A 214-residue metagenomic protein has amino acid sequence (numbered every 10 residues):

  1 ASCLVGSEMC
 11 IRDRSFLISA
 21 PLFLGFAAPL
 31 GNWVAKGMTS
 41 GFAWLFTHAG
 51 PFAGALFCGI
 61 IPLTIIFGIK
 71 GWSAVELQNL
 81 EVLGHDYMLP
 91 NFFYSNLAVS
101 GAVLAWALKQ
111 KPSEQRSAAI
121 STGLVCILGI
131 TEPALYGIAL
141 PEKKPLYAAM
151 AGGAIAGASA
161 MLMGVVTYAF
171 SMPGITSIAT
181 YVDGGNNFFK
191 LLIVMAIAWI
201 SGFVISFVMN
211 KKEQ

Functional and structural regions predicted by a protein language model:
C3-C10: Short, small-residue-biased leader/transition segments that mark boundaries at the very start of proteins
S7, L30, V34-A49, G59-L63 (+1 more regions): Hydrophobic alpha-helical segments of integral membrane proteins, encompassing both true transmembrane helices
I11-R14, F42-L56, G84-N91, K111 (+1 more regions): Membrane-interfacial loop-to-helix junctions in multi-pass transporters
S15-G25, C58-L63, A98, A102-A105 (+2 more regions): Hydrophobic core segments of alpha-helical transmembrane domains in multi-pass membrane transport and ion-translocation
F26-G31, A49, T64-W72, Y94-L97 (+1 more regions): Short helix-coil transition sites and intra-membrane helix breaks within transmembrane domains of multi-pass
F57-K70, L83, W106, V125-L128 (+1 more regions): Transmembrane alpha-helix interface/packing and boundary motifs in multi-pass membrane proteins, characterized by
L77-G153: Helix-loop-helix junctions within the multi-pass membrane cores of secondary transporters/permeases
N79, P133-Q214: Transmembrane alpha-helical segments and their short flanking loops that form helix-hairpins/helix-helix interfaces
